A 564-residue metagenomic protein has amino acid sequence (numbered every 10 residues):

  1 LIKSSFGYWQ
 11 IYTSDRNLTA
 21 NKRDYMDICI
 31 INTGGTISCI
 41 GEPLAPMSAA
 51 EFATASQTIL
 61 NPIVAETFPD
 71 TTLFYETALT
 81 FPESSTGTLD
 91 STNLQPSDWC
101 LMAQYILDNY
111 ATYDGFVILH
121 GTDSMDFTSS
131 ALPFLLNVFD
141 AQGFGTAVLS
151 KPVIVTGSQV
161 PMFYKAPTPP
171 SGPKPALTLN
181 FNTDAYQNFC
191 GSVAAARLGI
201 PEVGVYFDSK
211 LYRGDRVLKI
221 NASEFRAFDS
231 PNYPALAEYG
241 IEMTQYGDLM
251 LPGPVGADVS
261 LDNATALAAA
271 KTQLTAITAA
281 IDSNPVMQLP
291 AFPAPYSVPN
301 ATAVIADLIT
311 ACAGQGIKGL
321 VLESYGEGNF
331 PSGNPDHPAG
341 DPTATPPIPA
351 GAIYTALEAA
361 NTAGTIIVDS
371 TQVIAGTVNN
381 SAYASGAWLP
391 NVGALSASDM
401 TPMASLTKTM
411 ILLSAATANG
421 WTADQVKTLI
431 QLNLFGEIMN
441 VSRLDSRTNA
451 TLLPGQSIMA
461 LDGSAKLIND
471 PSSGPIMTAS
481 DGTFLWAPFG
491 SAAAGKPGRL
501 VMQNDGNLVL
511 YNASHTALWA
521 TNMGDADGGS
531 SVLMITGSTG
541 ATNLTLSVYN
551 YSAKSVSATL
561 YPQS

Functional and structural regions predicted by a protein language model:
F6: Beta-rich carbohydrate-recognition modules and glycan-binding surfaces
N21-R23, T146, A279, I468 (+1 more regions): Generic structural signal for beta-strand residues in well-ordered domains
Y25-N440: Active-site histidine-anchored catalytic micro-motif
N440-S564: Beta-rich ligand-binding surfaces for carbohydrates and other polyanions
